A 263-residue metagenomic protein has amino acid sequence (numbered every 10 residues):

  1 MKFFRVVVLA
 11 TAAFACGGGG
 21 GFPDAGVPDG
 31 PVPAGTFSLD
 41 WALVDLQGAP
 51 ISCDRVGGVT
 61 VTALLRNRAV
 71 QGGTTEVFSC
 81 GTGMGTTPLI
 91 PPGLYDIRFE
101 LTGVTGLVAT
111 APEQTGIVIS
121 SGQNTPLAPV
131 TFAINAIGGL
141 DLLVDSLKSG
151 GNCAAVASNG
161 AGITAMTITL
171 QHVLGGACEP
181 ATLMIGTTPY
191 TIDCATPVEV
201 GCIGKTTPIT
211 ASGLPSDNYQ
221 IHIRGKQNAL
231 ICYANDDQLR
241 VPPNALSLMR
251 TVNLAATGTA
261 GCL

Functional and structural regions predicted by a protein language model:
M1-A15: Sec-dependent bacterial lipoprotein signal peptides
A12-L46, G122, P129-V144, N244 (+1 more regions): Bacterial Sec-dependent N-terminal signal peptides
C16-P33, G57, Q71, N159-G162 (+1 more regions): Intrinsically disordered, low-complexity serine/threonine-rich repeat tracts
D40-D54, V144-S158: Short amphipathic, basic-aromatic surface patches that mediate peripheral association with negatively charged
T60-L64, R98, T167-Q171, H222: Beta-strand signatures of extracellular beta-sandwich domains
R68-M84, G175-T207: Short, acidic Ser/Thr/Gly-rich low-complexity loop/linker segments typical of extracellular and cell-surface proteins
S79-T82, T102-N135, G201, G225-L263: Structured interaction patches on ligand/partner-binding surfaces of diverse proteins
C80-V104, E199-Q220: Short Pro-Gly-centered beta-turn/loop motif in secreted/extracellular proteins
